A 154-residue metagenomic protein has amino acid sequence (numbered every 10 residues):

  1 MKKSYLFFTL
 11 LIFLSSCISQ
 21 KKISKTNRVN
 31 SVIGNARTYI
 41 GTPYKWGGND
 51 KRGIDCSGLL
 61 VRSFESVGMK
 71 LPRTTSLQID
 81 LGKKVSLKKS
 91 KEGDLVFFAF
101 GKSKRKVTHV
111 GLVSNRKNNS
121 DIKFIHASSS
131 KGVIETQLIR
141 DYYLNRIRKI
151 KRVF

Functional and structural regions predicted by a protein language model:
M1-S4: Positively charged n-region of N-terminal signal peptides that target proteins for export
L14-S16: C-terminal motif of bacterial Sec signal peptides marking the signal peptidase cleavage site
I18-S24, K84, T108-F154: Aromatic- and glycine-rich peptidoglycan recognition patches
K21-W46: Post-signal peptide N-terminal segment of mature Sec-exported envelope proteins
Y44-K51, L71-S76: Surface-exposed patches in mature extracellular/periplasmic domains of secreted proteins
G47-I54, L81-S86: A glycine-rich, coil/turn loop motif that links secondary-structure elements
K51-F64: Active-site nucleophilic cysteine motif
M69-K131: ...with weaker cross-activation on analogous glycine-rich loops/strands in unrelated enzymes
